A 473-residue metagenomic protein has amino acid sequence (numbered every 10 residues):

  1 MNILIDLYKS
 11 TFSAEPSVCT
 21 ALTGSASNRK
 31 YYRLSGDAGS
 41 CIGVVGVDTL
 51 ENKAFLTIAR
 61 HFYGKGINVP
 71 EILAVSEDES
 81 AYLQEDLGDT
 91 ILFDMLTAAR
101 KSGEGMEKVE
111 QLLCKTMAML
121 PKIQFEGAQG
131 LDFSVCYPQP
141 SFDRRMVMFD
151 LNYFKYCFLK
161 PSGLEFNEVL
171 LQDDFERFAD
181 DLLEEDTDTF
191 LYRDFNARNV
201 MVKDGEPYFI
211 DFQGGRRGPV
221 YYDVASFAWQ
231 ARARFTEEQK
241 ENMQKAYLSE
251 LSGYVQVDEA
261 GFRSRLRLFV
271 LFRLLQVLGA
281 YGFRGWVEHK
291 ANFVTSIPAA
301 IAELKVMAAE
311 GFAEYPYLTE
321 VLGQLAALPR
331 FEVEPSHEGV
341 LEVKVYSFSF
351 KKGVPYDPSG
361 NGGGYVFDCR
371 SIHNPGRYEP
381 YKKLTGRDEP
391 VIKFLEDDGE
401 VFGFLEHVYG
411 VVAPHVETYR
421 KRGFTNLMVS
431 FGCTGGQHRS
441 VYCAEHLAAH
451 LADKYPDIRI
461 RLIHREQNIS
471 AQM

Functional and structural regions predicted by a protein language model:
M1-V18: Juxta-kinase regulatory segment immediately upstream of eukaryotic protein kinase catalytic domains
L4, A128-P140, R145, D150-F190 (+1 more regions): An alpha-helical support segment within catalytic cores of ATP-dependent transferases
A14-R33: ATP-binding glycine-rich phosphate-binding loop
N28-L34, G43, I123, F178-V224 (+2 more regions): Active-site acidic catalytic loop and adjacent metal/ATP-binding pocket of ATP-dependent phosphoryl transfer enzymes
Y32-F149, K160: ATP-binding pocket architecture of kinase catalytic cores
N152-P161, Y221-Q256, L271-V287, A300-M307: Active-site activation/catalytic loop segments of kinase-like enzymes and analogous catalytic loops in related
G279-S336: ATP/Mg2+ or Mg2+-diphosphate-binding catalytic cores that bind nucleotide phosphates or diphosphates via glycine-rich
E334-N426, N468-S470: C-terminal accessory "lid"/substrate-recognition subdomains
